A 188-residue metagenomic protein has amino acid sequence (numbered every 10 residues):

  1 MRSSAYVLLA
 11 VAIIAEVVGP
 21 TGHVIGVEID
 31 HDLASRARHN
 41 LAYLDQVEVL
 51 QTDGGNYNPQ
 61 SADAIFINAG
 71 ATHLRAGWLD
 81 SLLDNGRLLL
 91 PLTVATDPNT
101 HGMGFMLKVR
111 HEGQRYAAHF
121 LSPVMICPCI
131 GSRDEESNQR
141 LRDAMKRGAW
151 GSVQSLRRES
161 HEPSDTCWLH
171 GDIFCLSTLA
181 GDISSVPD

Functional and structural regions predicted by a protein language model:
M1-M103, H111: Conserved nucleotide-cofactor-binding alpha/beta core module
T96-D188: SAM/dcSAM-binding transferase cores
